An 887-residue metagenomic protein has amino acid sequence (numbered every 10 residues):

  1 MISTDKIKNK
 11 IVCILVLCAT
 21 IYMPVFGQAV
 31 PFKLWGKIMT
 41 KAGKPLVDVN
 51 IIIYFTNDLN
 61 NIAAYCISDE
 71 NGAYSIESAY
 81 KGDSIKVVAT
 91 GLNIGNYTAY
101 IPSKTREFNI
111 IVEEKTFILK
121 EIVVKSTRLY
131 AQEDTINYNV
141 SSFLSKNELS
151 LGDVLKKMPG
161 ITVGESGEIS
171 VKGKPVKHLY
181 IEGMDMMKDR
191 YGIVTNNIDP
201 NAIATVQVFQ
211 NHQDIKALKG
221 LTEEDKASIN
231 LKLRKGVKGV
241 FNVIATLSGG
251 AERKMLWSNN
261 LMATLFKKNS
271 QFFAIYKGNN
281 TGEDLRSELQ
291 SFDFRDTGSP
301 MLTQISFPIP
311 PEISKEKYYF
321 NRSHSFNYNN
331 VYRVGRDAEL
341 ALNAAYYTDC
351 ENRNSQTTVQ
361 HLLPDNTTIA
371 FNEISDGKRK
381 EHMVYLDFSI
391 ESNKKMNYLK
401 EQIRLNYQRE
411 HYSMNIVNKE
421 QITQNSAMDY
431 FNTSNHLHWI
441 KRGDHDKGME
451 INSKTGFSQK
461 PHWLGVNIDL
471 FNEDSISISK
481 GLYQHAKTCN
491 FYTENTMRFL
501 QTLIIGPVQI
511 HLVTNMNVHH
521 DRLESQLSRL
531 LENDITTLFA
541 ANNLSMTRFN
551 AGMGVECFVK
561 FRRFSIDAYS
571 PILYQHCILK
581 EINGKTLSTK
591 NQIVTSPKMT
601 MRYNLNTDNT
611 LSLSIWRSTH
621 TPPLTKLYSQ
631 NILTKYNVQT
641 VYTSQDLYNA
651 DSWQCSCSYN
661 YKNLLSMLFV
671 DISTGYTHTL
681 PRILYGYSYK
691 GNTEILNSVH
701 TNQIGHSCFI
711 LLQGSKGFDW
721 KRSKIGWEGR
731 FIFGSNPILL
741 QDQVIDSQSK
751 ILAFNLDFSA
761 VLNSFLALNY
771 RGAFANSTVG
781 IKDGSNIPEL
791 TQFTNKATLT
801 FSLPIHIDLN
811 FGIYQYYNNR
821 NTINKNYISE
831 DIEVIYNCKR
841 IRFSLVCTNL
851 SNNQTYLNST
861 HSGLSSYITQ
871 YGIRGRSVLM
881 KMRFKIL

Functional and structural regions predicted by a protein language model:
Q28-V30, G43, I52, I67-S75 (+19 more regions): Membrane-proximal, glycine/serine-rich, low-complexity loop/turn segments characteristic of large bacterial
W35-V47: Structural motif
D225, G250-N259, F320-F326, K378-V384 (+11 more regions): Residues that define the transmembrane beta-barrel architecture of outer-membrane proteins
V240-A251, F272-Y276, I572-H576, T643-Q645 (+4 more regions): Transmembrane beta-strand segments that form the barrel wall of outer-membrane beta-barrel proteins
S287, P310-N321, N352-L362, T368-Y385 (+15 more regions): Extracellular/periplasm-exposed beta-strand and loop segments of Gram-negative cell-envelope proteins, dominated by
G335-D349, K380-S413, T423-E581, N604-D608 (+3 more regions): Face-selective signature of the C-terminal outer-membrane beta-barrel domain
N649-I695, I704-H706, W720-R730: Membrane-embedded beta-barrel scaffold of Gram-negative outer-membrane proteins
A753-N776, K782-L887: Conserved C-terminal beta-signal and adjacent last beta-strands/turns of outer-membrane beta-barrel proteins
